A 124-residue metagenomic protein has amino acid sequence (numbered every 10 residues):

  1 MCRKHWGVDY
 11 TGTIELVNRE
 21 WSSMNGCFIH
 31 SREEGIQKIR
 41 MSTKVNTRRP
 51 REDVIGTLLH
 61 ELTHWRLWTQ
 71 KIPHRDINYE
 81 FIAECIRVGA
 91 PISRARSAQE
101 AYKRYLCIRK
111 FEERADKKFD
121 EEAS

Functional and structural regions predicted by a protein language model:
M1-E52, T69-S124: Metalloprotease/metallohydrolase-associated module, dominated by Zn2+-dependent proteases
G56-T69: Active-site recognition of the HExxH zinc-binding catalytic motif
